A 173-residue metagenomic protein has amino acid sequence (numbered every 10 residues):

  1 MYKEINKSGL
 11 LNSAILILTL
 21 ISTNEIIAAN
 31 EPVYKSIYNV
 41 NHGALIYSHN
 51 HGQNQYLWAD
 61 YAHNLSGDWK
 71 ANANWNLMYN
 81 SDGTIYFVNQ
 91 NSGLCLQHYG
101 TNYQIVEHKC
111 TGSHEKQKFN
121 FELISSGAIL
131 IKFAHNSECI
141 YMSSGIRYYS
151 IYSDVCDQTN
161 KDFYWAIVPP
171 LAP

Functional and structural regions predicted by a protein language model:
Y2-S13: Bacterial N-terminal signal peptides that target proteins for export
N12-I21: Bacterial N-terminal signal peptides
N24-A28: Sec/Tat signal peptide C-region and signal peptidase I cleavage site
A29-P173: Lectin-like carbohydrate-binding module/patch detector with strong preference for beta-trefoil
